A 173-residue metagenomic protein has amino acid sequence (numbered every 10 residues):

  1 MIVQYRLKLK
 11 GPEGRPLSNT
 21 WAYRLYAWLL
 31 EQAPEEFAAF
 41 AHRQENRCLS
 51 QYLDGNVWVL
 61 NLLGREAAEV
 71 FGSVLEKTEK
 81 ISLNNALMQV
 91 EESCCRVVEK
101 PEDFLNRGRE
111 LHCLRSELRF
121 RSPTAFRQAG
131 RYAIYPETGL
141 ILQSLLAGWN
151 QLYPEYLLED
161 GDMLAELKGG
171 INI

Functional and structural regions predicted by a protein language model:
M1-I173: RNA-interacting cores
